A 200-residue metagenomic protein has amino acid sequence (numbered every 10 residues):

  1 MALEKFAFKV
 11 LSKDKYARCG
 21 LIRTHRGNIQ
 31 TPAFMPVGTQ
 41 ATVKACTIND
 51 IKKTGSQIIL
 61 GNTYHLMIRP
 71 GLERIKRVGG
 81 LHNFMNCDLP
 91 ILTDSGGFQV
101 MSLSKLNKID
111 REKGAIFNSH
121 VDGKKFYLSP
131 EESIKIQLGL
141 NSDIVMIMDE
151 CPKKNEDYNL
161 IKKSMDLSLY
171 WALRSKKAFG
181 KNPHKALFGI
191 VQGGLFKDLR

Functional and structural regions predicted by a protein language model:
A2-K181: Non-catalytic, usually N-terminal nucleic-acid engagement modules in DNA/RNA processing proteins
E156, K163, H184-R200: Glycine/Thr-rich beta-alpha phosphate-binding loop at enzyme active sites
